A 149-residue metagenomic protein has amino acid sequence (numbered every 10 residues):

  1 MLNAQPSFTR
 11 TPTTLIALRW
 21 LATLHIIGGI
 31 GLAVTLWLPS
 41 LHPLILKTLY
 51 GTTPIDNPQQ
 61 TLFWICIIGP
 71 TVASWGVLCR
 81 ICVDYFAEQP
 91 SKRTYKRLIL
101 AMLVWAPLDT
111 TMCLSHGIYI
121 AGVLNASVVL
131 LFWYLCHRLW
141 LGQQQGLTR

Functional and structural regions predicted by a protein language model:
M1-G31: Cytosolic juxtamembrane helix and N-cap/initiation of the first transmembrane helix
S7-L18, N57-W64, S91-Y95: Membrane-interface helix-boundary signature
A17-L24, G28, I68, L98-W105 (+1 more regions): Hydrophobic alpha-helical transmembrane segments of polytopic
T23-F63: Membrane-helix boundary elements
T35, P54-D84, L100-V104: Core segments of alpha-helical transmembrane spans in multipass integral membrane proteins
S74-L78, S91-T111, A126-F132: Hydrophobic alpha-helical membrane segments
P107-L124, W140: Membrane-helix boundary connector in multi-pass membrane proteins
L130-R149: Membrane-water interface at the C-terminal end of transmembrane alpha helices
